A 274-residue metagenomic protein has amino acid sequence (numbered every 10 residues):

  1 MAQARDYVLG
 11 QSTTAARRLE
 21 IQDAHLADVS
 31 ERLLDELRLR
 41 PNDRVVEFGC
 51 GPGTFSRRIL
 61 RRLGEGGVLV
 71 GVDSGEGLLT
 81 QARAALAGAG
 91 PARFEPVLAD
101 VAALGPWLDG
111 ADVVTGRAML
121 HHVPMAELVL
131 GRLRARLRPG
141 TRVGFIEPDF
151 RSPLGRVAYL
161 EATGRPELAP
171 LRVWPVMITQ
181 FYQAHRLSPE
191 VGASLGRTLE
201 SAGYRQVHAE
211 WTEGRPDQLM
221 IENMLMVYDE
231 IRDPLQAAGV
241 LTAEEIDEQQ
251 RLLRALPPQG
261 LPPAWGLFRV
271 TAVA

Functional and structural regions predicted by a protein language model:
A4-A27: Class I SAM-dependent methyltransferase Rossmann-like catalytic core, especially the SAM/SAH-binding loop
V8, T14-A15, A169, Q206-P262: C-terminal helical/coil "lid" or tail adjacent to the Rossmann-like core of SAM-dependent
A24-P41, R58: Conserved alpha-helix/loop element of class I SAM-dependent methyltransferases that forms part of the SAM/SAH-binding
V46, P52-L104: Class I SAM-dependent methyltransferase SAM/SAH-binding core
P106-V113: A short acidic, Gly/Pro-enriched loop at the edge of an enzyme's catalytic core that lines a small-molecule cofactor
G116-L120, I146: Residues lining the SAM
E127-R142: A short glycine-rich, Lys/Arg-flanked "PGG" loop and its adjoining helix->strand segment in the class I
G144-L219, V240: Conserved catalytic/acceptor-binding region of the Class I
